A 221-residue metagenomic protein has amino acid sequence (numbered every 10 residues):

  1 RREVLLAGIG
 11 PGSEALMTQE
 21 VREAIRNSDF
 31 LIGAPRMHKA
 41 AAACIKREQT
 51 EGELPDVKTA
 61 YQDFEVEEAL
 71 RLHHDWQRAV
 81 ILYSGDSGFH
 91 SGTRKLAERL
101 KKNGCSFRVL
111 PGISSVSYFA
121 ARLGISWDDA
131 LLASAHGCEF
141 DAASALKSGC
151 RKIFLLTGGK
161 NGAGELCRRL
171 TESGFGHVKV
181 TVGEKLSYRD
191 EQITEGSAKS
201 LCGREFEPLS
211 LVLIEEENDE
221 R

Functional and structural regions predicted by a protein language model:
R1-R108, I113, S117, S210: Class I S-adenosyl-L-methionine
R2-L6, R78-A79, G149-R221: A contiguous loop/helix-start segment that scaffolds small-molecule binding in enzyme catalytic cores
H38-A40, S114-Y118, E139-F140, G162-A163 (+1 more regions): Short gly/pro/ser/thr-enriched loop/turn and capping motifs at secondary-structure boundaries
C44, T93, F119-R122, A143-A145 (+2 more regions): Short, well-ordered secondary-structure micro-motifs
E67-H74, A142-S148, K199-R204: Short amphipathic alpha-helix with an adjacent loop that forms part of the alpha/beta core around
R99, G124-D128, S197-S200: Short, hinge-like loop/turn segments at secondary-structure boundaries
A120-G149, G158: Short, glycine-/small-residue-rich phosphate/pyrophosphate-handling segment
